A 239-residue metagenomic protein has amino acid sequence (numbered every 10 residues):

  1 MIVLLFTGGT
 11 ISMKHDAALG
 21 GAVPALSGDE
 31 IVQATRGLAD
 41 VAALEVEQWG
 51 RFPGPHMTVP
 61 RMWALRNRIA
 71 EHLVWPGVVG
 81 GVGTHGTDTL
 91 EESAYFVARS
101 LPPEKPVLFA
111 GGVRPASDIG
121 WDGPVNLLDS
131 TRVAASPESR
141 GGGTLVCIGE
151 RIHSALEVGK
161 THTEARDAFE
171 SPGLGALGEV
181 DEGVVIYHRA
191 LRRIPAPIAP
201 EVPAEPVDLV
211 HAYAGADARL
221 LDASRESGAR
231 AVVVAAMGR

Functional and structural regions predicted by a protein language model:
M1-H72: ATP/NTP phosphate-donor binding region
M1-S12, S27, Q33-L38, S154-A231 (+1 more regions): Accessory alpha-helical/coil subdomains and C-terminal extensions that flank or cap enzyme catalytic cores
L5-T7, G83-H85, L108-G111, L145-G149 (+2 more regions): Short beta-strand segments
M13-K14, D88-A94, G123-L127: Short glycine/serine/threonine-rich phosphate/pyrophosphate-binding segments that cradle anionic phosphate groups
H72-V78, E138-S139: Glycine-rich phosphate-binding loop signature in dinucleotide/nucleotide-binding domains
W75-L90, S227-R239: Short acidic, glycine-rich surface-loop motifs adjacent to enzyme active sites
G83-K105: Short Gly/Thr/Asp-enriched flexible loops that form oxyanion-binding sites at enzyme active sites
F109-D181: Internal gly/pro-rich beta-alpha loop/helix module that stabilizes soluble enzyme cofactors or their anionic handles
